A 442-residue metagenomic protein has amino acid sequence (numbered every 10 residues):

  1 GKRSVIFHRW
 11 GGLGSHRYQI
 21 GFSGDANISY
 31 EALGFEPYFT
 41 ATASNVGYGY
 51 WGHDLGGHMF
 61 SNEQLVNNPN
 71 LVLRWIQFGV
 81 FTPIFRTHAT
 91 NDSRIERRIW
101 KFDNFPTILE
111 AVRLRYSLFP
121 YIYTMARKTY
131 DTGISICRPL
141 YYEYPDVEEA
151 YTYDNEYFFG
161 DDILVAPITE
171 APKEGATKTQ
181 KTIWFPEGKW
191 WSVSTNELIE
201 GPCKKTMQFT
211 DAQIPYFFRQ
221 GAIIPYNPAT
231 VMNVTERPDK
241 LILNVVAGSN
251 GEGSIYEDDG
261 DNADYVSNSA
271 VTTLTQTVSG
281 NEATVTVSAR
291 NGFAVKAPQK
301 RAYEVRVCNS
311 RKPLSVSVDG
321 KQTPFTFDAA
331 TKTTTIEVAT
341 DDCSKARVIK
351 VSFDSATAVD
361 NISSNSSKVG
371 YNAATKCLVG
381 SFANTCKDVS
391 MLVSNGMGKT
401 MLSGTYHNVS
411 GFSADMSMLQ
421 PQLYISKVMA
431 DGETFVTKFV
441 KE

Functional and structural regions predicted by a protein language model:
G1-Q213, F218-R219: Catalytic-domain carbohydrate-binding cleft regions of carbohydrate-active enzymes
F158, V278-G280, P298, A329-T331 (+5 more regions): Surface-exposed coil/turn segments at beta-strand junctions on protein surfaces, enriched
I183-G188, C308-P313, A383-V389: Short proline/glycine-enriched turn/loop motifs at strand-loop junctions of beta-rich domains
W191, R306, S315-S317, S390-S394: Beta-strand signatures of extracellular beta-sandwich domains
S192-D211, S315-E337, S403: Solvent-exposed beta-strand/loop surfaces of large extracellular or lumenal domains
Q220-K321, T331, T340-K345, D354-S355: Accessory, solvent-exposed terminal regions and/or long lumenal/extracellular loops of proteins
S310-S363, G411, M418, E433-F435: Extracellular glycoprotein-like low-complexity segments
A358-E442: C-terminal outer-membrane/trafficking sorting elements
